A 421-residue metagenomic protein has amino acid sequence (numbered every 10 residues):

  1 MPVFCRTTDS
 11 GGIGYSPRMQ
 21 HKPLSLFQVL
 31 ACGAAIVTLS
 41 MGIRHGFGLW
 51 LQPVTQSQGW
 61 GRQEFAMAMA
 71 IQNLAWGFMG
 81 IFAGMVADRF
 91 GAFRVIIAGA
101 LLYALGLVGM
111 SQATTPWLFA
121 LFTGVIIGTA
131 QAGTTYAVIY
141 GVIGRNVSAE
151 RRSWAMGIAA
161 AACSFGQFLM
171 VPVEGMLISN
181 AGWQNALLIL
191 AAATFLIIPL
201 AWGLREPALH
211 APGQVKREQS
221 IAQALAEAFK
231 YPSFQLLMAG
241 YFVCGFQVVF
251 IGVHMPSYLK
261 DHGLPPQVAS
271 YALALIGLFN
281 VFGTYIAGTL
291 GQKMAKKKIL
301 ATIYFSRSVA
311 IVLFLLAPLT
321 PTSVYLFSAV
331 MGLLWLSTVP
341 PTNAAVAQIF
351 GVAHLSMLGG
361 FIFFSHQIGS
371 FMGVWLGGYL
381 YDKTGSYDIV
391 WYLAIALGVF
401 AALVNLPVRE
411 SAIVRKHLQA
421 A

Functional and structural regions predicted by a protein language model:
T38, G106, L118-T134, F242 (+1 more regions): Hydrophobic core of transmembrane alpha-helices in multi-pass small-molecule transporters, especially MFS/SLC-type
F47-L51, Y231-Y285: Extracytoplasmic gate region of multi-pass secondary transporters
F78-W117: Conserved MFS/SLC helix-loop-helix module at the cytosolic interface between two early adjacent transmembrane helices
M79-G91, T284-A295, D382: Helix-to-loop junctions at the C-terminal end of transmembrane segments in multipass secondary transporters
T123-A161, G351: Cytoplasmic helix-loop-helix junction between adjacent transmembrane helices in 12-TM secondary transporters
A159-L209: Helix-loop-helix hairpin linking two adjacent transmembrane segments in secondary transporters
G203-Q223, V414-A420: Flexible cytoplasmic inter-helical loops of multi-pass small-molecule transporters
I276-N280, K293-A345: C-terminal transmembrane helical hairpin of 12-TM major facilitator-type secondary transporters
